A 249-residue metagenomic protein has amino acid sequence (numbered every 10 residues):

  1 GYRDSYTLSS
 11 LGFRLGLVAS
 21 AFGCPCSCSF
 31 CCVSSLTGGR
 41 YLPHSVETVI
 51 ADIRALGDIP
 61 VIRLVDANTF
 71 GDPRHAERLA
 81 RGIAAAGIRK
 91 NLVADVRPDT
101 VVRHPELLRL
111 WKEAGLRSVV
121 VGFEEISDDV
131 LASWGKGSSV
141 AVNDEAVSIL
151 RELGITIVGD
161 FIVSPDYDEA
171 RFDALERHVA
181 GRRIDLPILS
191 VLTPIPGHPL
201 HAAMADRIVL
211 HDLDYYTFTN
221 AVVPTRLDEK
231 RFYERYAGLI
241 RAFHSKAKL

Functional and structural regions predicted by a protein language model:
G1, H44-E47, H75-E77, A146 (+4 more regions): Short amphipathic alpha-helical surface micro-motifs
Y2-V158, P165, R177: Radical SAM [4Fe-4S] cluster-binding motif and immediate context
S10, R171-L249: C-terminal accessory regions of radical SAM enzymes
S35-T37, D160, T217-A221: Short, flexible active-site loops
D168: Helix-loop segments that flank and shape redox-cofactor active sites
